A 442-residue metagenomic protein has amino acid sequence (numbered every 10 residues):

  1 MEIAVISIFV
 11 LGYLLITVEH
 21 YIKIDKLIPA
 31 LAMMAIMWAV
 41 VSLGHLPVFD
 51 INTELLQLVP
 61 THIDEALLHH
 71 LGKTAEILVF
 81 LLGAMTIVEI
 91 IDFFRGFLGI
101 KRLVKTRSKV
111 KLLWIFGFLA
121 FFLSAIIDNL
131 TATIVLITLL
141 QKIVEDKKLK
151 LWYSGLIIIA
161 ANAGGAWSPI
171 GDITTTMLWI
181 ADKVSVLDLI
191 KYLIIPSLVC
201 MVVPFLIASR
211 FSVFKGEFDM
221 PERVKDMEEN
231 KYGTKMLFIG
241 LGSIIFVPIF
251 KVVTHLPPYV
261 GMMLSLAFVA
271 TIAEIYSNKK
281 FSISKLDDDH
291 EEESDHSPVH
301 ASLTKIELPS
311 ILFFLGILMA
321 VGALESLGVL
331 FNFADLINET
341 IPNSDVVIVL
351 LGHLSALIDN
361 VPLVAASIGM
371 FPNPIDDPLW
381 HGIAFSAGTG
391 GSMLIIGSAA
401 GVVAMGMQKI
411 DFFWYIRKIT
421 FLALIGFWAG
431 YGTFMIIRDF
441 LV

Functional and structural regions predicted by a protein language model:
M1, Y21-I24, P60-I77, V186-I195 (+4 more regions): Interfacial loop-to-helix junctions that mark the boundaries of transmembrane helices in multi-pass membrane
I3-G12, K23-Q57, T74-T86, G233-S243 (+2 more regions): Hydrophobic mid-bilayer segments of alpha-helices in multi-pass membrane transport proteins, especially secondary
A4-V5, L151, W167-S168, M177-L178 (+4 more regions): Juxtamembrane and boundary regions of transmembrane helices in multi-pass small-molecule transporters and channels
M37-L46, L71-G72, L123-A160, G164 (+3 more regions): Membrane-interfacial helix-loop connectors
W38, I77, L81, M85 (+15 more regions): Transmembrane alpha-helical segments of multi-pass membrane transport proteins and ion-pumping complexes
V40-H69, M85-R102, F122-I134, L327-L330: Transmembrane alpha-helix boundary signature
G72-L81, D188-P204, T254, P258-V269 (+1 more regions): Alpha-helical transmembrane segments
F94, K101-L103, F116, V247 (+1 more regions): Transmembrane helical segments that form the transport core of multi-pass membrane transport proteins
